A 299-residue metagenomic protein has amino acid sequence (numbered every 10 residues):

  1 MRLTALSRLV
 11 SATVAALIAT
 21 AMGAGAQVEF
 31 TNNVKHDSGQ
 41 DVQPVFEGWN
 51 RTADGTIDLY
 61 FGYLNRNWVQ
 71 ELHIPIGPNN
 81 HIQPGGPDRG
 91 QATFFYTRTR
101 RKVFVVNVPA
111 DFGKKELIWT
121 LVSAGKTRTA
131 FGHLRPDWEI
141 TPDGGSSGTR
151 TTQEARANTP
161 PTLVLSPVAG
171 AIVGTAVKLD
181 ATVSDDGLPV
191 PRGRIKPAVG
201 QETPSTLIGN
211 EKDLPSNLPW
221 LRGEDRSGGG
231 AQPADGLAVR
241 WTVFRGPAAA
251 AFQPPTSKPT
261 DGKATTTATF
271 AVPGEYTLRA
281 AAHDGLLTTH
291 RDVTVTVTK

Functional and structural regions predicted by a protein language model:
S11-A21: Bacterial N-terminal signal peptides
D41-F46, D137-A171, S184-V190, E202: Short, compositionally biased P/S/T/A/G/V-rich stretches that sit at domain boundaries
R51, T265-V272: Residue-level recognition of secondary-structure-to-loop junctions
G55, R100, A110-K115, G174-T175 (+1 more regions): Short tyrosine-centred short linear motifs in exposed loops/low-complexity segments
N65-N67, V183-V190, G223, S227-Q232 (+2 more regions): Extracellular acidic, Ser/Thr/Pro-rich low-complexity tracts
A92, G200-T265: Low-complexity "stalk/linker" and mucin-like segments enriched in Ser/Thr/Pro/Ala/Gly
T289-V297: C-terminal edge beta-strand
